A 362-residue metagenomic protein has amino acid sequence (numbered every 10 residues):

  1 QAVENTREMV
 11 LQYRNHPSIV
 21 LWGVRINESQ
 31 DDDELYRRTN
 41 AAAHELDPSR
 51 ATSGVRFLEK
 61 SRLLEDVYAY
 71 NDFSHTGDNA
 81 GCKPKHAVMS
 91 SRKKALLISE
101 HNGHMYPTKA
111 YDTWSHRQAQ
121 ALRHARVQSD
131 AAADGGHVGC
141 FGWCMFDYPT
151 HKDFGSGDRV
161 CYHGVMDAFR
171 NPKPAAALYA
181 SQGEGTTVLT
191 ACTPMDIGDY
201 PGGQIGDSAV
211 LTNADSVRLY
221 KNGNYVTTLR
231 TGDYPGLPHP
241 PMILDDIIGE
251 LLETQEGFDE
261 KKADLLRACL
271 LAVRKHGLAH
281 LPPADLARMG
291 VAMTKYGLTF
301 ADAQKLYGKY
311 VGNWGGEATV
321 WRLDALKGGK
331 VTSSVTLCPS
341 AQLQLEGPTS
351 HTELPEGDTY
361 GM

Functional and structural regions predicted by a protein language model:
Q1-N171, A175, Q182, T186-S208 (+2 more regions): Substrate-binding/catalytic cleft of secreted carbohydrate-active enzymes, primarily glycoside hydrolases
D130-G361: Carbohydrate-binding surfaces of carbohydrate-active enzymes
